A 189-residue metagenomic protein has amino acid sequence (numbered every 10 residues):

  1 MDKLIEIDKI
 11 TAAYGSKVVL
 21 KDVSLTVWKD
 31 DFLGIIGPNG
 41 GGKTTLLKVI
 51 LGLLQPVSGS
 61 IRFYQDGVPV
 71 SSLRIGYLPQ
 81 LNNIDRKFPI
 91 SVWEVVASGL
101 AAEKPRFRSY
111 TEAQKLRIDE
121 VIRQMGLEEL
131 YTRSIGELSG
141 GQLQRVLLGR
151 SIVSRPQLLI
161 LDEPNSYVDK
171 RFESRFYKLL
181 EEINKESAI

Functional and structural regions predicted by a protein language model:
L51: Helix-to-loop junction immediately C-terminal to a conserved catalytic motif
G59-I75: Conserved ABC transporter NBD signature motif
T111-L130: Conserved ABC ATPase "signature" region
S134-L138, Q142: Conserved ABC ATPase signature
R155: Conserved catalytic motifs of ABC-family nucleotide-binding domains
L159-E163: Catalytic Walker B motif of ABC-type/P-loop ATPase nucleotide-binding domains
L179-I189: Conserved catalytic loops of ABC-family nucleotide-binding domains
